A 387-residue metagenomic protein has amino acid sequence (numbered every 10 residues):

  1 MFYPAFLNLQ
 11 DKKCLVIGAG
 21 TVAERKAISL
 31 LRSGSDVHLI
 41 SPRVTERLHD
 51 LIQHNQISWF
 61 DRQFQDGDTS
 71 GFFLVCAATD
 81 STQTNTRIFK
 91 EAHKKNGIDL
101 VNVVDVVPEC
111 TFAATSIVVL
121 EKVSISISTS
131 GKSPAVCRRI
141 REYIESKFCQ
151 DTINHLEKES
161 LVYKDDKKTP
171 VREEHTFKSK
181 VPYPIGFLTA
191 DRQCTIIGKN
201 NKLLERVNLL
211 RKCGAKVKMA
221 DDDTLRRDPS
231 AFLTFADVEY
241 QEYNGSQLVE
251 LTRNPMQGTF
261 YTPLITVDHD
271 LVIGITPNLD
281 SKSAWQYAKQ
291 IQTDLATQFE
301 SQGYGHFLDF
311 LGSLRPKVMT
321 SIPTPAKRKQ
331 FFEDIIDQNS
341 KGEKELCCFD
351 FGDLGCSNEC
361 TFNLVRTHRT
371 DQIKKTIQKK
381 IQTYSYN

Functional and structural regions predicted by a protein language model:
M1-R43, D50, Y163-D221: Hydrophobic, well-ordered beta-alpha structural blocks that scaffold small-molecule cofactor pockets
D36-H38, F73-S81, V123-G131, D270-K282: Short beta-strand and adjoining strand-loop segment in the mid-core of the Rossmann-like NAD(P)-dependent dehydrogenase
S41, W59-Q63, D105, D221 (+1 more regions): Short loop/edge segments at beta-strand edges and connector loops that shape dinucleotide/nucleotide cofactor-binding
R47-I57: Short, conserved SAM-binding/catalytic segment of Class I S-adenosyl-L-methionine-dependent methyltransferases
N55, S70-L74, R227-L233: Short acidic/histidine-rich motifs immediately flanking catalytic phosphotransfer sites in two-component signaling
D61-D66, D222-L225, V238: Conserved SAM/SAH-binding loop
L74-D80, N85-A113, T234-Y261: ADP-ribose/adenylate-binding Rossmann-like module
T129-K180, L188-D191, V267, P277-N387: An accessory alpha-helical subdomain
